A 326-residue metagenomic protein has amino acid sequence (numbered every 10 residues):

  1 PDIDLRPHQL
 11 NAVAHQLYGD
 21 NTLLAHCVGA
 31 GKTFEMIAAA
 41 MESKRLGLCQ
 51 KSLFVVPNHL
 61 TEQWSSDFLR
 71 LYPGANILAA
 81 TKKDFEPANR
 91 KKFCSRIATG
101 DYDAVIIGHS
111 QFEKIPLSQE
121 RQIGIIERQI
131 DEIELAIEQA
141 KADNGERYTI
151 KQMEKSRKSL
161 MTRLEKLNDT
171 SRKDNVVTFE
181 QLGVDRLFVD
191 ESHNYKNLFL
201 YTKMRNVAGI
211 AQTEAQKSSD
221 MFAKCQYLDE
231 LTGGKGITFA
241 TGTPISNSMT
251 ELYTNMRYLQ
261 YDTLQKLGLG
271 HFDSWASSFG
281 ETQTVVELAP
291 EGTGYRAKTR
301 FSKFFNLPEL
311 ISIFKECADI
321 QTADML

Functional and structural regions predicted by a protein language model:
P1-A25: Conserved pre-motif I regulatory segment
L23, V28-A30, E35-S66, G74 (+1 more regions): Conserved SF1/SF2 helicase motif Ia
H59-F85, R96, L259-T263: Conserved helix-turn-beta segment of the N-terminal RecA-like "Helicase ATP-binding" lobe in SF1/SF2 helicases
R90-A136, R147-Y148, K155-R186, K217-T250 (+1 more regions): Inter-lobe coupling linker of SF2 helicases/translocases
I115-Q119, N194-I210, K217, M249: Conserved ATPase-coupling elements of RecA-like P-loop NTPase cores
I123-D143, L200-E214: A solvent-exposed, charged loop/short amphipathic helix patch at secondary-structure junctions
A142-I150: Charged, low-complexity interaction regions
D190-E191: Walker B catalytic acidic pair
